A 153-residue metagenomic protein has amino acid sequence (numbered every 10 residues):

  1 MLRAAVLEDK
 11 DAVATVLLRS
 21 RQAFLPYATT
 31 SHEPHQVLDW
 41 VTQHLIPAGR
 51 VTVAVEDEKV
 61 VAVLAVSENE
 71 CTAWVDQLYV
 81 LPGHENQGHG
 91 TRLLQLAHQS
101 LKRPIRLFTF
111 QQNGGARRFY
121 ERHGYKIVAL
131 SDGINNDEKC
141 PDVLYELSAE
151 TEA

Functional and structural regions predicted by a protein language model:
M1-T15: A short beta-loop-alpha structural element at the N-terminal edge of CoA-dependent acyl/N-acetyltransferase catalytic
A14, L18-T42: Conserved GNAT-fold acetyl-CoA-binding loop/helix
T42-V53: A short helix-loop-beta-strand connector motif used in the catalytic cores of GNAT acetyltransferases and, in some
V53, K59-E68, W74-Y79: Conserved beta-strand in the GNAT
L78-E85, T109-F110: A short, internal acetyl-CoA/4′-phosphopantetheine-binding micro-motif in the GNAT/acyltransferase core
H84, G88-L96: Conserved acetyl-CoA pyrophosphate-binding loop and the N-cap/start of the following alpha-helix in GNAT-like
T91, Q112-L130, N136-E138: Conserved active-site alpha-helix within GNAT-family acetyltransferase domains
S100-Q112: Conserved GNAT acetyl-CoA-binding A-motif
